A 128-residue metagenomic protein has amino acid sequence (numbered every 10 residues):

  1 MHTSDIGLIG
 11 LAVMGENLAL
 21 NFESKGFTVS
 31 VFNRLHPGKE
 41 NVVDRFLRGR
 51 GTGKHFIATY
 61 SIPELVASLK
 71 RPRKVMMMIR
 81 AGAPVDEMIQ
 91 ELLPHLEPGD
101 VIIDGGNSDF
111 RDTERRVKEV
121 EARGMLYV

Functional and structural regions predicted by a protein language model:
M1-Y60, E64-S68, R73, H95 (+2 more regions): NAD(P)+-binding Rossmann beta1-loop-alpha1 motif at the extreme N-terminus of oxidoreductases
E16-N17, K39-E40, P84-E87, F110-E114: Short glycine/serine/threonine-rich phosphate/pyrophosphate-binding segments that cradle anionic phosphate groups
L35-H36, A81-G82, G106: Short beta->alpha junction loops/turns
P63, M78-E91, D109: Beta-loop-alpha module in the N-terminal Rossmann-like domain of NAD(P)-dependent dehydrogenases, especially those
E64, K74, P84, V101 (+1 more regions): Residue-level recognition of oxygen-bearing side chains
M76-M78, D104: Redox-cofactor binding/interface segments in oxidoreductases and associated redox assembly factors
Q90, E97-V101, G105-V128: Rossmann-fold NAD(P)-binding glycine/threonine-rich loop
